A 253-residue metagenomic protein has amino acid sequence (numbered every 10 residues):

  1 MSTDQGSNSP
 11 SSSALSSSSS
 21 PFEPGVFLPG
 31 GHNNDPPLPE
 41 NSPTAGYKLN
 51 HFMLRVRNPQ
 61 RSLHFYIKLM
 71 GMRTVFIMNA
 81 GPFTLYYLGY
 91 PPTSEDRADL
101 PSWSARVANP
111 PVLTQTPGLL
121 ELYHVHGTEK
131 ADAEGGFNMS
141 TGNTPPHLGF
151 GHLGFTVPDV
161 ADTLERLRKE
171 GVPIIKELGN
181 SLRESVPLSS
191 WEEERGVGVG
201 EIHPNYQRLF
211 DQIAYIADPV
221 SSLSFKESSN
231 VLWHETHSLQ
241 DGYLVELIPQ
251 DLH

Functional and structural regions predicted by a protein language model:
S2-T44, F76, H152-H253: Vicinal oxygen chelate
P43-Y47, M53-E121, K169, S229 (+1 more regions): Core segments of cupin and vicinal oxygen chelate
Y47, F83, L148, L209-D211: Loop/turn position at the start of each blade in beta-propeller repeats
H51, L148-H152: Eukaryotic phosphotyrosine signaling hubs
S94, H126-A131: Active-site/binding-pocket entry motifs
P111, N143-P145, P204-Y206: Short Gly/Pro-enriched turn/cap motifs at secondary-structure boundaries
H124-G127, P249-Q250: Acetyl-CoA-dependent GNAT
D132-P145: Short, polar loop/linker segments at the starts of domains and inter-domain junctions
